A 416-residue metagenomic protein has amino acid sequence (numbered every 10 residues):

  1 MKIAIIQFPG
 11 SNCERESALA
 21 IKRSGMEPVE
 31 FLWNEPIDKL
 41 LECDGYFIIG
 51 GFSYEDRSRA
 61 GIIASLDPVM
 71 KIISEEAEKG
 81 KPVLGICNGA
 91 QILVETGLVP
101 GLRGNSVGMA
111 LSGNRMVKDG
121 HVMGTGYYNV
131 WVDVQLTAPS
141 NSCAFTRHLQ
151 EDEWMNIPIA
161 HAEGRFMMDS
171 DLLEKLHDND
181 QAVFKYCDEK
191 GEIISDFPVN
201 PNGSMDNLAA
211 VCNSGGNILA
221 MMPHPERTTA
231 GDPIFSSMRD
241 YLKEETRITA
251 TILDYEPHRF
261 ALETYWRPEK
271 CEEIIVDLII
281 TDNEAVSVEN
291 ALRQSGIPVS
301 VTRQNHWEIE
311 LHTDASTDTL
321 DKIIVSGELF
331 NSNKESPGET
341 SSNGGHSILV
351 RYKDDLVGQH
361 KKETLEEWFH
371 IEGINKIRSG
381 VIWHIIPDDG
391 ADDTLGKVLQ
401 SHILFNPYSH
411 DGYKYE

Functional and structural regions predicted by a protein language model:
M1-P100, D119-G124, Y128, M205 (+1 more regions): N-terminal beta1-alpha1 cap of cysteine-dependent amidohydrolase-like domains
I3, C87-N88, H161, V288 (+1 more regions): Conserved structural-core and active-site-/substrate-pathway-adjacent residues in large, well-folded domains of enzymes
L19-R23, L173-K175, E226, S236-S237 (+2 more regions): Short, solvent-exposed amphipathic alpha-helical segments in soluble enzyme and RNA/protein-processing domains
E35, S74-E75, A110-W266: Amide-donor transfer/coupling interface in amidating biosynthetic enzymes
V69-E78, L149, V211, C271 (+1 more regions): Short, hydrophobic/aliphatic alpha-helical segments
Q91-E95, G101-L102, S142-C143, R165-M168: Short, well-ordered, mixed-charge alpha-helical segments that flank or form enzyme active sites
P100-L111: A short alpha->loop->secondary-structure connector
I248-E416: Core nucleic-acid recognition elements
